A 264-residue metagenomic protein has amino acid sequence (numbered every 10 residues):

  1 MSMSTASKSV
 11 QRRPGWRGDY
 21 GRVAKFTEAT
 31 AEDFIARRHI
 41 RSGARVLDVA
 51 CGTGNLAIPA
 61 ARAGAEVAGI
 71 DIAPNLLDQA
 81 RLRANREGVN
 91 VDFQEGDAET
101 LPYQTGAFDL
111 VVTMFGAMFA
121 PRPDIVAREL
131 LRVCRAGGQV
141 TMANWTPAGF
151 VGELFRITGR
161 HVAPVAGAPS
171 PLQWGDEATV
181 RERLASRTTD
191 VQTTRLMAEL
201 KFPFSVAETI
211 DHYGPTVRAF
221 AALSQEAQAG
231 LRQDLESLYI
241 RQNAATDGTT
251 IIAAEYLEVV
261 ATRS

Functional and structural regions predicted by a protein language model:
S2-A44, N55, Q79, P215: Conserved class I S-adenosyl-L-methionine
T27, T53, L172-S264: Conserved Class I S-adenosyl-L-methionine
R45-V49, T53-T100, I125: Class I SAM-dependent methyltransferase SAM/SAH-binding core
E99-L110: A short acidic, Gly/Pro-enriched loop at the edge of an enzyme's catalytic core that lines a small-molecule cofactor
D109-P123: A short SAM/SAH-binding and catalytic strip from SAM-dependent methyltransferases
D124-I125, L131, R135-P203, F220-Q225: Conserved catalytic/acceptor-binding region of the Class I
